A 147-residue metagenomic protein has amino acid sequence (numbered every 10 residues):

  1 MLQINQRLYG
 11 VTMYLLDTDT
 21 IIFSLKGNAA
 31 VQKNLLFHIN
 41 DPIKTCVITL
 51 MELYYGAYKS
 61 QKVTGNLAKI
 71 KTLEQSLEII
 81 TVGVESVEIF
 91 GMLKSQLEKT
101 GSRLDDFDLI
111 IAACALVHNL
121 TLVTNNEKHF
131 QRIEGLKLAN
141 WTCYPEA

Functional and structural regions predicted by a protein language model:
M1-T45, Y55-T72, Y144-A147: Short, well-structured N-terminal submotif of metal-dependent ribonuclease cores
L2-V11, E78-N125: Active-site neighborhoods of divalent-metal-dependent phosphate/nucleic-acid chemistry enzymes
D17-T18, L53, F90, A115 (+1 more regions): Generic structural signal for small/hydrophobic residues in well-ordered secondary structure, especially within
T20-I21, T49, S86, K128-H129: Alpha-helix capping/helix-boundary segments
G27, N125-K128: Short, polar loop motifs at secondary-structure junctions
N34, V47, K69, S76 (+3 more regions): Residue-level recognition of specific faces of alpha-helices
V47, G83, N126, T142-P145: Residues at the C-termini of beta-strands that transition into short coil/loop
